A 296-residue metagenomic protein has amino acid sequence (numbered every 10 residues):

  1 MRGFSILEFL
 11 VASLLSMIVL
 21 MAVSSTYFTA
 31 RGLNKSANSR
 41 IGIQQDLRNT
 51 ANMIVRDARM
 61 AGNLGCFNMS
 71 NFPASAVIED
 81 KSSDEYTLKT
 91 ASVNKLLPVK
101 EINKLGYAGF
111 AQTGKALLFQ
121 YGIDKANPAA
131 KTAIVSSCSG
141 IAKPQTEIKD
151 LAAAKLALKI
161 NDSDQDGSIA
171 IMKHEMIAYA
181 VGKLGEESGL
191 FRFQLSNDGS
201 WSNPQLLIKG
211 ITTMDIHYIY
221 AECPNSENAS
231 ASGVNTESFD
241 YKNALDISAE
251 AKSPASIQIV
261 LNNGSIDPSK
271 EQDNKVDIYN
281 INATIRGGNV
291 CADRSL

Functional and structural regions predicted by a protein language model:
M1, I6, S24, S83 (+6 more regions): Generic intrinsically disordered, low-complexity segments enriched for polar/acidic and small residues
R2-N63: Aliphatic-rich helix starts adjacent to a transmembrane/signal segment
S5, Y27-A30, Q165-S168, P204 (+1 more regions): Intrinsically disordered, low-complexity segments enriched in polar/charged residues with Gly/Pro, especially when
L14, A22-R31, S36, T146 (+4 more regions): Proteins with a high burden of low-complexity, intrinsically disordered sequence enriched in S/T/G/P/A and R, requiring
L20-M21, E79, M172, Q272: Short linear sequence motifs
N38-S196: Extracytoplasmic beta-strand-rich oligomerization domains located immediately C-terminal to a leader/signal peptide
G42, N49, R59, G65-K95 (+1 more regions): Short linear sequence signals and composition-biased patches located at protein termini or domain-edge surfaces
